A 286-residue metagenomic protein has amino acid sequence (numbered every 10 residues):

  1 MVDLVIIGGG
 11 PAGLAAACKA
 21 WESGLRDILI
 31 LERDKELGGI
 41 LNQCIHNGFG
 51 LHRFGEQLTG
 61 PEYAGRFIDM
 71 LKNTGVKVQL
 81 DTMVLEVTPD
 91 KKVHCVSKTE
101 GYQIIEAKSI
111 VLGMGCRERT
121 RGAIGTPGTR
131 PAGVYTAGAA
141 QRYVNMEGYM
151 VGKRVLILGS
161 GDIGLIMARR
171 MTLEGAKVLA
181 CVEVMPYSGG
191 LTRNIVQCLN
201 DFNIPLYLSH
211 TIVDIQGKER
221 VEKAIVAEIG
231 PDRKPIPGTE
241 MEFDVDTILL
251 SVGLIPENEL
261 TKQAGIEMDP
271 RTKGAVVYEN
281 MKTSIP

Functional and structural regions predicted by a protein language model:
M1-P286: Residues forming the flavin
